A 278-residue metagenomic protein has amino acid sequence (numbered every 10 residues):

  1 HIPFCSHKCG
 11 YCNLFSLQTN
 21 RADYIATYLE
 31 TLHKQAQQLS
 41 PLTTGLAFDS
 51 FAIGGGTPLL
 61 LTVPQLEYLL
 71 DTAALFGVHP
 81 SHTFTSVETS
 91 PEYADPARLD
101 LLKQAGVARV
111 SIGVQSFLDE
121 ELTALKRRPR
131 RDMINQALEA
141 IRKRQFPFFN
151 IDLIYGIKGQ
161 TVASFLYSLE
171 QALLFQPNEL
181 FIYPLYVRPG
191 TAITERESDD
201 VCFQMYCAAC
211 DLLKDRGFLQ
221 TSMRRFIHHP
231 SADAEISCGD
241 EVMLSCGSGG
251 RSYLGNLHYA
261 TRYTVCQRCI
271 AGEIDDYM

Functional and structural regions predicted by a protein language model:
H1-P3, S90: Residue-level recognition of the GNAT/N-acetyltransferase active site
P3-S16: Local cysteine-cluster metal-coordination motifs and their immediate loop/turn environment, predominantly Fe-S cluster
S16-L42, L46-M278: C-terminal scaffold of the Radical SAM
